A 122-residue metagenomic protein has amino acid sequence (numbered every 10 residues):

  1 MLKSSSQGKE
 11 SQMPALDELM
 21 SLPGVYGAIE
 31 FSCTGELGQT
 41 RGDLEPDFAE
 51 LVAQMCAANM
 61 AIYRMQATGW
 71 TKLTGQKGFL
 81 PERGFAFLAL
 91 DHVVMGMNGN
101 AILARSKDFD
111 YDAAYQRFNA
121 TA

Functional and structural regions predicted by a protein language model:
L2-A122: Non-catalytic interaction/Regulatory regions outside core domains
